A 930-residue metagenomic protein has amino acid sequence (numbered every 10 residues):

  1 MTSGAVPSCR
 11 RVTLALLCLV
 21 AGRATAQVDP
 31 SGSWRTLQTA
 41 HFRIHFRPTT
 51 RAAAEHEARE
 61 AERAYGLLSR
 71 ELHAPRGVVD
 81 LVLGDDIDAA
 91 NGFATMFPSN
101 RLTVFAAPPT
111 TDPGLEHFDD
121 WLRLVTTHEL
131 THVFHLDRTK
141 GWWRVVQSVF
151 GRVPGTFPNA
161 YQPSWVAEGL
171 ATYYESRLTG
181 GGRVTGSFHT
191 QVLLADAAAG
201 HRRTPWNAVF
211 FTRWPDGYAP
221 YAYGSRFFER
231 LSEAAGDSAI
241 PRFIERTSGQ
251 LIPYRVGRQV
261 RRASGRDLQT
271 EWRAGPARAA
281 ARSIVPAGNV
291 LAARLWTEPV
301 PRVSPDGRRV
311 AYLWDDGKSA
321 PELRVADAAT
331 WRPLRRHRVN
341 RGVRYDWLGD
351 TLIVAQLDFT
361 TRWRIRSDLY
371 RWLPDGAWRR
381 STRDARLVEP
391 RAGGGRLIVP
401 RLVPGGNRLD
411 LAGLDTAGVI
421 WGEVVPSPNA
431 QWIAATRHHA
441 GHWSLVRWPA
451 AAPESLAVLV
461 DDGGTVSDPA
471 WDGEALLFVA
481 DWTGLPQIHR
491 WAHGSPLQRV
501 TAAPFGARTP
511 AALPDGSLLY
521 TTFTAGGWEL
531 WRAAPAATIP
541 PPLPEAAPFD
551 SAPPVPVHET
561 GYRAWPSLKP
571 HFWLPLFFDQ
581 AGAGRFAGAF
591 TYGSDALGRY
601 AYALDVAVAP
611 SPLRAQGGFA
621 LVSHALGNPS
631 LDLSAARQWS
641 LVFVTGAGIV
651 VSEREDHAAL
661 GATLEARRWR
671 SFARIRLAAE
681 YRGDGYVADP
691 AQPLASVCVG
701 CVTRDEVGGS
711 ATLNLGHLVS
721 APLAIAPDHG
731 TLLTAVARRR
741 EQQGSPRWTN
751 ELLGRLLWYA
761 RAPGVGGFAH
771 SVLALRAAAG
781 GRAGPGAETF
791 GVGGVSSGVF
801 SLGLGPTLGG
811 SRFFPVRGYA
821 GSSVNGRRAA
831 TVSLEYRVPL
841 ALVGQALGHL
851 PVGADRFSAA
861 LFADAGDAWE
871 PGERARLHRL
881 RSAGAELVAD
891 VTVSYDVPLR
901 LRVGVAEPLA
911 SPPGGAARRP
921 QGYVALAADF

Functional and structural regions predicted by a protein language model:
Q27-F157, P163, A171, F210: Juxtacatalytic substrate-recognition/specificity segment
Q27-Q38, P215-A219, E233, R242-I353 (+1 more regions): Beta/coil-rich, acidic/histidine-enriched accessory regions frequently appended to metallopeptidases
V28-P30, S99, W121, V125 (+4 more regions): Acidic/His/Gly-enriched intrinsically disordered linker/tail segments that often contain short helix/coil "MoRF-like"
R183-V184, L295-W296, W314-L323, H337-G342 (+9 more regions): A flexible loop/linker signature enriched in serine peptidases of the S9 family
R262, L268-G307, L313-W314, H337 (+8 more regions): Extracellular/periplasmic ectodomains of large secreted or surface enzymes and adhesion receptors
W296, T522, G527-E529, A534-L633 (+5 more regions): Outer-membrane beta-barrel initiation region
P301-R309, R344-L352, P390-R396, V424-W432 (+2 more regions): Blade-terminus and WD-like Trp-Asp/Gly-His loop motifs, strongest in beta-propeller folds
P556-A564, L631-V650, A659-T663, V687-A865 (+2 more regions): C-terminal outer-membrane beta-barrel translocator/porin domains of Gram-negative envelope proteins and their
